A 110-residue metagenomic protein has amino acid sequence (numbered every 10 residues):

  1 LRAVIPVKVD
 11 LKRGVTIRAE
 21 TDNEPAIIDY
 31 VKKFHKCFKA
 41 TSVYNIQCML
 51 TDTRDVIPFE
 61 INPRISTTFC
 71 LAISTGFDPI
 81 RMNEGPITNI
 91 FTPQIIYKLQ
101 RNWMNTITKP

Functional and structural regions predicted by a protein language model:
L1, D55-V56: Hydrophobic residues embedded in beta-strands of well-ordered beta-sheets
L1-K39, N62-M82, K98: ATP-dependent carboxylate/phosphate-activation module, predominantly the ATP-grasp catalytic core and closely related
V4-P6, C48, I96, I107: Short beta-strand element of the conserved SAM-dependent methyltransferase core
T41-T53: A short glycine-rich, hydrophobically flanked beta-strand micro-motif that places a catalytic Asp/Glu for divalent metal
S42-N45, A72, I90: Secondary-structure transition/capping residues
T53-R54, N89: Detector for glycine-centered tight turns/loop "hinges" at secondary-structure junctions
P58-E60: Pre-DFG segment of protein kinase catalytic domains
R81-P110: Peripheral (often C-terminal) accessory segments that flank ATP-dependent C-N-forming ligase machineries
